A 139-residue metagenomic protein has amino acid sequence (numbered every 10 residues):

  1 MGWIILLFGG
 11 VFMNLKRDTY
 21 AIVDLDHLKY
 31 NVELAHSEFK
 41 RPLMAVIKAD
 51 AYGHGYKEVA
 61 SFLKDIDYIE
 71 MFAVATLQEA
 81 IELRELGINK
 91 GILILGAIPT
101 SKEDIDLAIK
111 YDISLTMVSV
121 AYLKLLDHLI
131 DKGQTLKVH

Functional and structural regions predicted by a protein language model:
M1-F12: Short, Lys/Arg-enriched N-terminal segments with co-localized hydrophobic residues within the first ~10-30 amino acids
N14-V23, H27-Y30, F39-H139: Active-site-proximal beta-alpha core segment in soluble small-molecule metabolic enzymes
A35-H36: Beta-barrel outer-membrane channel/assembly domains of diderm bacteria
